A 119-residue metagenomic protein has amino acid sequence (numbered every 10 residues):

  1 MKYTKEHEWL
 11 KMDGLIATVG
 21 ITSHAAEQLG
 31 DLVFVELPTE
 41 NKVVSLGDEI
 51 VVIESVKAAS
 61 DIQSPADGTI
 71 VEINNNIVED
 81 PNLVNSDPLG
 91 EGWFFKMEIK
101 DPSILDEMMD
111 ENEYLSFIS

Functional and structural regions predicted by a protein language model:
M1-E49, N82, S86-S119: Acidic, low-complexity mobile loops and tails
T4, M12, S55-V56, P65: A short, compositionally biased micro-patch
L10-M12, V56, I73-N76, P102: Residue-level recognition of beta-strand microenvironments
I16, D67-T69: Structural motif
Q28-F34, V56, S64-D67: Short, solvent-exposed beta-edge and connector elements
E54-Q63, D80-N82: Short, Lys/Arg- and Gly-enriched loop/turn segments at beta-strand edges
I70-S86: Short, charge-rich, low-complexity interaction segments located in flexible loops at or near secondary-structure
